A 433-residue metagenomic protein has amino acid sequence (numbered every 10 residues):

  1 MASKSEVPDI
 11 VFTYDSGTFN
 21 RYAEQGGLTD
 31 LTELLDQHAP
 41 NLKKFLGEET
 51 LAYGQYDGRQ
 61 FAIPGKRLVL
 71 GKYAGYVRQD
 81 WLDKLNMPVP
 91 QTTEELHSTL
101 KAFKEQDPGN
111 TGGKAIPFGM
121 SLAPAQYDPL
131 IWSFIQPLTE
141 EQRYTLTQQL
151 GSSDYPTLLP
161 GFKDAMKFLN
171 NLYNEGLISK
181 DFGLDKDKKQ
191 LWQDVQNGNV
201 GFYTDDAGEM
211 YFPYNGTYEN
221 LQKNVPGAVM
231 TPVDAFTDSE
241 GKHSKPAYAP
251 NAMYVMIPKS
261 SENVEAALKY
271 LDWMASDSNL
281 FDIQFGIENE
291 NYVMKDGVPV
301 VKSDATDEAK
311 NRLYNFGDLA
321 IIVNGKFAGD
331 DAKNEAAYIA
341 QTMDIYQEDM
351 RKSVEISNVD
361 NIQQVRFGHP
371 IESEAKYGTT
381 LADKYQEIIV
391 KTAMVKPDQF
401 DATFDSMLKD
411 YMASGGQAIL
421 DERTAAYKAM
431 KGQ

Functional and structural regions predicted by a protein language model:
M1-E49, Q55, D80-T92, E105-G109 (+4 more regions): Extracytoplasmic "Venus flytrap"/periplasmic binding protein-like
V11, K72-V77, T379-K384, Q399-F400: Short acidic alpha-helix initiation/capping motifs at coil-to-helix transition points, especially at protein N-termini
G17-A74, Q126-A165, L169-N170, N220-Y248: Hinge/lid segment of periplasmic solute-binding proteins
T32-L35, Q55-Y127, Y144-N199, Y203-D206 (+4 more regions): Helix-loop-helix "hinge/cap" segment bordering the ligand-binding cleft or interdomain interface
K84-V89, S152-P156, F367-A375, I389-P397: Second-shell loop/turn segments in exported
N199-S260, A266-N311: Structured mid-domain segments that build the active-site/substrate or prosthetic-cofactor binding neighborhood
W273-K391: Conserved small-residue motifs centered on glycine
I389-Q433: Histidine-centered catalytic/metal-binding microenvironments
